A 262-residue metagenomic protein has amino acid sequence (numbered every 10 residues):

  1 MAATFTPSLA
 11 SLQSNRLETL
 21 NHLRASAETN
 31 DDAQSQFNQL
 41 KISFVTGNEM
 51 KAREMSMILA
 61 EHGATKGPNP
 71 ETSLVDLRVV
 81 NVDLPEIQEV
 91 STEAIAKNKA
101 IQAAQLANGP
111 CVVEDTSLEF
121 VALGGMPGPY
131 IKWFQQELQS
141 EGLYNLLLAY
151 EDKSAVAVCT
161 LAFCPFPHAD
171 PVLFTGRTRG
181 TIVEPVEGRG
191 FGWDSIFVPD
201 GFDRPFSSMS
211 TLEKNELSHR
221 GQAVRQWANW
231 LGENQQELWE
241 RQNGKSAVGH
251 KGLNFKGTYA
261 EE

Functional and structural regions predicted by a protein language model:
F5-S43, E49-E262: Anionic-ligand binding patches
